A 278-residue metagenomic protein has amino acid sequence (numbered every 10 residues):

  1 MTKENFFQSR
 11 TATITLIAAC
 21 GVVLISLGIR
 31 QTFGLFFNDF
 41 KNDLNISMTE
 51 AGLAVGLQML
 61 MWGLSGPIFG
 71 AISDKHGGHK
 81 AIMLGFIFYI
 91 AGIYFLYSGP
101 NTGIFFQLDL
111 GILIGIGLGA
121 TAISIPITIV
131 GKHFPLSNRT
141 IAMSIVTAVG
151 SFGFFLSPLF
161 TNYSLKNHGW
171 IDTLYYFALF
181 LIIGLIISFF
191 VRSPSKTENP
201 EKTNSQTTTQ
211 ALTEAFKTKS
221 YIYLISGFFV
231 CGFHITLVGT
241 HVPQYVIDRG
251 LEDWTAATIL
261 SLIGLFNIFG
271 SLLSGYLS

Functional and structural regions predicted by a protein language model:
Q31, M59-P67, F154-F155, G264-L272: Residue-level signature of mid-helix packing/kink "hotspots" within the transmembrane helices of 12-pass Major
F33-F37, F216-G275: Extracytoplasmic gate region of multi-pass secondary transporters
F40, A120-F134: Intracellular juxtamembrane helix-capping segments at the cytosolic ends of symmetry-related transmembrane helices
S65-G77, S271-S278: Helix-to-loop junctions at the C-terminal end of transmembrane segments in multipass secondary transporters
I87-N101: C-terminal ends and interior cores of transmembrane alpha-helices in multi-pass membrane transporters/permeases
I104-T121, F229: Hydrophobic core of transmembrane alpha-helices in multi-pass small-molecule transporters, especially MFS/SLC-type
I145-K196: Helix-loop-helix hairpin linking two adjacent transmembrane segments in secondary transporters
S193-Q210: Flexible cytoplasmic inter-helical loops of multi-pass small-molecule transporters
